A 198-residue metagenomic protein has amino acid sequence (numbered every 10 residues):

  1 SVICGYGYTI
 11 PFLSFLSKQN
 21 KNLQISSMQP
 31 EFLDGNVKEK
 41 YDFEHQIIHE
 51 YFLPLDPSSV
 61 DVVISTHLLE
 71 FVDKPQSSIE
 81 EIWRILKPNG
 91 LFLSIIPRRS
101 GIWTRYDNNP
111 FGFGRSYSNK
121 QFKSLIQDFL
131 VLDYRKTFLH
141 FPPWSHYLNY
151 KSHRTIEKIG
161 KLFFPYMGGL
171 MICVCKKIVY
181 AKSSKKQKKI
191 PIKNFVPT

Functional and structural regions predicted by a protein language model:
V2-F52: Class I SAM-dependent methyltransferase SAM/SAH-binding core
Y51-V63: A short acidic, Gly/Pro-enriched loop at the edge of an enzyme's catalytic core that lines a small-molecule cofactor
D61-K74: A short SAM/SAH-binding and catalytic strip from SAM-dependent methyltransferases
Q76-L91: A short glycine-rich, Lys/Arg-flanked "PGG" loop and its adjoining helix->strand segment in the class I
L91-S116: Conserved class I S-adenosyl-L-methionine
G112-R135: Short alpha-helix
D133-K161, Y166-G168: Conserved catalytic loop of SAM-dependent methyltransferase domains
K158-L162, M167-T198: C-terminal lobe and adjacent flexible extensions of AdoMet/dcAdoMet transferase-like proteins
